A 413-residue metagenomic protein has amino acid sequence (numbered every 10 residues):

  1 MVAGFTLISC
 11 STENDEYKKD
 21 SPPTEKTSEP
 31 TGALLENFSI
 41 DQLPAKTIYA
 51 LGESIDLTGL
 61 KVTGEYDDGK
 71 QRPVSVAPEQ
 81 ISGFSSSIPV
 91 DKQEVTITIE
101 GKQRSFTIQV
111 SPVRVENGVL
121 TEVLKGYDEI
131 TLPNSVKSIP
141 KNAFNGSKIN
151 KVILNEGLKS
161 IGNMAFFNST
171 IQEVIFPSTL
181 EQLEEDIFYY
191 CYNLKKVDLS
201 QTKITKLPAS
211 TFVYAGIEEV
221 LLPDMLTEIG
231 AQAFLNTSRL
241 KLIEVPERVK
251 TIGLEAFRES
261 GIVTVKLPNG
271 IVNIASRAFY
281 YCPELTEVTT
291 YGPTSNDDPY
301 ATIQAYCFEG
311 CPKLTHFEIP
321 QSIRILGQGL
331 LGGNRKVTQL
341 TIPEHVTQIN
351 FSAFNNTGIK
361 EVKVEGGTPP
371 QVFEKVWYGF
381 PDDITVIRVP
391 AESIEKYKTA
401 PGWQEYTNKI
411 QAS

Functional and structural regions predicted by a protein language model:
A3-L34, K102-S111, V115: Bacterial Sec-dependent N-terminal signal peptides
L34-R72: Solvent-exposed, low-complexity, repeat-rich "mucin-like" stalks and linkers
N37-A50, E122-E129, G292-S295: Short, solvent-exposed loop/edge segments of extracellular or virion-exposed proteins
I40, V62, V95-I97, I108 (+2 more regions): Extracellular/surface recognition and adhesion modules
K46, G69-F106: Serine/threonine-rich, repeat-prone extracellular segments and beta-strand-based repeat modules of secreted/surface
L124-S138, S147-S160, S169-Q182, Y192-K206 (+9 more regions): Structural signature of tandem-repeat unit edges
K141-A143, G162-A165, E184-I187, P208-T211 (+7 more regions): Consensus positions within tandem repeat domains that build extended binding/scaffold surfaces
K375-F380, E395-T407: Short, aromatic/basic amphipathic alpha-helical patches
